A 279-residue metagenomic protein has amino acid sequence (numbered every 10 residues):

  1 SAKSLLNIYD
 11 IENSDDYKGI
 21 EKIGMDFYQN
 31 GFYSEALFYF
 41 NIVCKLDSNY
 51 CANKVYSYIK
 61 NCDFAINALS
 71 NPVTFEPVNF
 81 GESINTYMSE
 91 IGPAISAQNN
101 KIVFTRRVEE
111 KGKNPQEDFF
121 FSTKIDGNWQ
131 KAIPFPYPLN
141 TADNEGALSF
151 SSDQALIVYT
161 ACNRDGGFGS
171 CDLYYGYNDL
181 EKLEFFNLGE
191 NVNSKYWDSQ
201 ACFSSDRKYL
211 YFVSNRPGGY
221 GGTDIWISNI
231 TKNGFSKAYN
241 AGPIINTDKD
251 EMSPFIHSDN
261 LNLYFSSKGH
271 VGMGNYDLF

Functional and structural regions predicted by a protein language model:
S1-S4, F32: Helix-turn-helix repeat elements of alpha-solenoid scaffolds
S4-L5, Y39: Alpha-helical solenoid repeat scaffolds, predominantly canonical TPR units
I8-Y9, V43: Canonical positions in the second alpha-helix
I11-E12, L46: Structural marker of alpha-solenoid helical repeat scaffolds
Y17-E21: Alpha-helical tetratricopeptide repeat
K22, Q29-F38, I42-F279: Short, conserved micro-motifs composed of acidic
